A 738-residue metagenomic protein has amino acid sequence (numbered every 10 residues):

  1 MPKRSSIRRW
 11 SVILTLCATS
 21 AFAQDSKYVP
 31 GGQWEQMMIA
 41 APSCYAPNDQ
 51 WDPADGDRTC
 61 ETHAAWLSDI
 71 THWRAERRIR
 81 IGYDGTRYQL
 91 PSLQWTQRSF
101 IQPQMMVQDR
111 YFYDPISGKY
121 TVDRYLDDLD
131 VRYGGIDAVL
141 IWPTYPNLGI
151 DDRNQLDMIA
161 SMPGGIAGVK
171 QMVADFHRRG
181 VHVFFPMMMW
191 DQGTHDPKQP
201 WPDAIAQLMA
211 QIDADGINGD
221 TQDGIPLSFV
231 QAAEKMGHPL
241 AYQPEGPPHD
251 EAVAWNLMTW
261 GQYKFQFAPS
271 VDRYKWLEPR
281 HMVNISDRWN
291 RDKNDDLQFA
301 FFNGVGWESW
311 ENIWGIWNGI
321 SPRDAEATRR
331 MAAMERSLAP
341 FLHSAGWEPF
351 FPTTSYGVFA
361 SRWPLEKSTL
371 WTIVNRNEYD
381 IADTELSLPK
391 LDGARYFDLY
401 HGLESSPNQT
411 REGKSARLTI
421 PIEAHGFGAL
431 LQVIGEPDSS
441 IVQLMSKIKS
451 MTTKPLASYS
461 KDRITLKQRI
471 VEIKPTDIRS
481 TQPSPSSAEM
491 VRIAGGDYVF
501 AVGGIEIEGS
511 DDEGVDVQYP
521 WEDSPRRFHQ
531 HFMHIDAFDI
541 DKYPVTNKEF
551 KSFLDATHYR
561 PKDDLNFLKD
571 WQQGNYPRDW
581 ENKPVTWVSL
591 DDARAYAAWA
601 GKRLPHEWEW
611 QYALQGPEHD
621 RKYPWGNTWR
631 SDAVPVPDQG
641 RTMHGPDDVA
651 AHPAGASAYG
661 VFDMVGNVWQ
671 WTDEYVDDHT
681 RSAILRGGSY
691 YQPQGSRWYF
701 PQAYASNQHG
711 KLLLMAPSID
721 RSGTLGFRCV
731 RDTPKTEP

Functional and structural regions predicted by a protein language model:
Q24, D438-W608, Q615-P617, Y623 (+1 more regions): Extended beta-strand/loop cores of jelly-roll/beta-sandwich
D55, T59, H63-L67, G237-E385: Active-site-proximal substrate-binding groove within the catalytic cores of carbohydrate-active enzymes
E61-S68, W73-S117, P143-P146, S484 (+1 more regions): An acidic-aromatic substrate-binding cleft motif
R124-T144, Q211: Catalytic domains of carbohydrate-active enzymes, especially glycoside hydrolases
L148-L297, F301, W314, N318: Aromatic- and carboxylate-enriched substrate-binding clefts and catalytic-loop regions of carbohydrate-active enzymes
D380-L403: Beta-strand-rich binding/interaction modules
K414-M451: C-terminal beta-strand-rich structural cap/linker in extracellular carbohydrate-active enzymes
I493, R560, L565-K711, S718-G723: Functional-site microenvironments in short loops/helix caps that host divalent-cation chemistry
